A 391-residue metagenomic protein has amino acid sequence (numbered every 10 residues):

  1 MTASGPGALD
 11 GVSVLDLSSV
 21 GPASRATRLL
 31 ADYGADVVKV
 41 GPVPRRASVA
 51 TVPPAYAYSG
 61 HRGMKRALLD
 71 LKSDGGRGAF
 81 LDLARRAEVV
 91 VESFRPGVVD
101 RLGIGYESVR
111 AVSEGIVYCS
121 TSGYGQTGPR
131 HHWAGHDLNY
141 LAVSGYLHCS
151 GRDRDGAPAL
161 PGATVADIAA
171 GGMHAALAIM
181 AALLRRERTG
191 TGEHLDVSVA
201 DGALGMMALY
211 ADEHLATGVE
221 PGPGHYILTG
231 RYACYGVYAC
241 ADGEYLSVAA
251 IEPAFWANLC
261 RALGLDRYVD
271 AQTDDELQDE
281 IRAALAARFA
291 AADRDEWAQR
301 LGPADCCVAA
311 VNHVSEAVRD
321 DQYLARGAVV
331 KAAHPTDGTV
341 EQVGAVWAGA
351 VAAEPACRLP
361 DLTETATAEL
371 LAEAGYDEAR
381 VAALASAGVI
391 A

Functional and structural regions predicted by a protein language model:
M1-R188, L362, A368-A391: N-terminal helix-loop segment corresponding to the beta1-alpha1 unit of nucleotide/adenylate-binding folds
T2-A3, D275, A333-A383: Flexible, small-/acidic-enriched active-site or ligand-binding loops
P44, G123-G125, V199-L204, D242-E244 (+2 more regions): Glycine-rich beta-alpha junction loops
A57, G224-G230, G236-V237, D337-V340 (+1 more regions): Short Gly/Pro-enriched turn/cap motifs at secondary-structure boundaries
Q126, D155-A166, E187-A203, P223-G230 (+1 more regions): Conserved Rossmann-fold dehydrogenase catalytic segment
S144, G171-G192, G205, L209-T217 (+1 more regions): Oxidoreductase and adenylate-handling cofactor-binding alpha/beta cores
C234-V308: Aromatic-enriched alpha-helical interface/lid elements that frame and gate functional surfaces
P303-C357: A glycine-rich dinucleotide-binding beta-alpha-beta segment and adjacent secondary-structure elements that constitute
